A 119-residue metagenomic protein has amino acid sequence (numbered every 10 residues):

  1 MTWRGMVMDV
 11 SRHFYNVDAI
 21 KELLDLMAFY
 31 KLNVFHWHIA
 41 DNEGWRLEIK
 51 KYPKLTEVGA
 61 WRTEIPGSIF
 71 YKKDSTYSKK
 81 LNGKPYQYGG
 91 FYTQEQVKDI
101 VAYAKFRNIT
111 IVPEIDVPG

Functional and structural regions predicted by a protein language model:
M1-G119: Feature activates predominantly on carbohydrate-active enzymes
